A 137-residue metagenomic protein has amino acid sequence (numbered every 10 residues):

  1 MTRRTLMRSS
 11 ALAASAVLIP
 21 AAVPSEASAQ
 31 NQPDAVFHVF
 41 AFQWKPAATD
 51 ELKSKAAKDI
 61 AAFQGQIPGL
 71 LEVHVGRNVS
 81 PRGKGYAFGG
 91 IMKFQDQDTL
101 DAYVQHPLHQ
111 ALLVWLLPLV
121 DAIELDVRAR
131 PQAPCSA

Functional and structural regions predicted by a protein language model:
M1-A14, S25: N-terminal secretory signal peptides and thylakoid transit peptides that target proteins across membranes
T5, G65-Q66, L70, K93-D126: An amphipathic, aromatic/His-enriched active-site/gating alpha helix that lines ligand/cofactor pockets
A21-H38, F42: C-terminal segment of N-terminal export signals and the immediately downstream linker at the start of the mature
V36-Q43, R77-V104: Short, well-ordered beta-strand segments in beta-rich or mixed alpha/beta enzyme and ligand-binding folds
K45-S54: Short, surface-exposed ligand-recognition loops at beta-strand->loop->(often short) alpha-helix junctions that present
K53-I60, Y103-L108: Short amphipathic alpha-helices in soluble, non-transmembrane regions that often serve as interface/regulatory elements
A62-A87, E124-R128: Short, glycine- and small/hydrophobic-rich beta-strand elements in well-ordered beta-sheets
A129-S136: Short, low-complexity, Pro/Ser/Thr/Gly-rich segments in the mature regions of secreted, periplasmic
